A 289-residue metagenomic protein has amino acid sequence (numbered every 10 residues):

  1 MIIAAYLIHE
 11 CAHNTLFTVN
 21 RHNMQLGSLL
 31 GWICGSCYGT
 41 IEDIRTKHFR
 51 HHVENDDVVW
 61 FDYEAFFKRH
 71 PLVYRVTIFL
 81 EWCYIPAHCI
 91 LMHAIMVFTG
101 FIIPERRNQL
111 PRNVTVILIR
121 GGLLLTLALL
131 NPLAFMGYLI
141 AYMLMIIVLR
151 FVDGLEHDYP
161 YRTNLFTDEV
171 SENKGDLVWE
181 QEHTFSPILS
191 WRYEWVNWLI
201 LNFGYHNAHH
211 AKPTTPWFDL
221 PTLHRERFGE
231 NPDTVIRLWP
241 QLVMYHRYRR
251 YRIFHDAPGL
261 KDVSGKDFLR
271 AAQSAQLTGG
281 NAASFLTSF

Functional and structural regions predicted by a protein language model:
M1-C11, T40-I44, C89-I95, Y138-W179 (+1 more regions): Transmembrane alpha-helical segments that form the membrane-embedded catalytic/substrate-channel core of multi-pass
M1-I2, S36-T40, S190-V196: Short pre-active-site segment immediately N-terminal to the catalytic Zn-binding motif
I2-N20, I44-D56, V152-P160, L199 (+2 more regions): Acidic (Asp/Glu-rich) catalytic motifs at the cytosolic membrane interface
L7, R21, W32-I140, T214-F289: Non-catalytic, topology-defining segments of multipass membrane proteins
A12-L16, L30-G35: A broad detector of the eukaryotic-type serine/threonine protein kinase catalytic domain
Q25-G31, W198: Select transmembrane alpha-helical segments in multipass membrane proteins
L30-C34, S171-Y193: Cytosolic juxtamembrane regulatory segments of multi-pass membrane proteins
H183-H206, T215: Functional transmembrane helices that form membrane-embedded active or gating regions
